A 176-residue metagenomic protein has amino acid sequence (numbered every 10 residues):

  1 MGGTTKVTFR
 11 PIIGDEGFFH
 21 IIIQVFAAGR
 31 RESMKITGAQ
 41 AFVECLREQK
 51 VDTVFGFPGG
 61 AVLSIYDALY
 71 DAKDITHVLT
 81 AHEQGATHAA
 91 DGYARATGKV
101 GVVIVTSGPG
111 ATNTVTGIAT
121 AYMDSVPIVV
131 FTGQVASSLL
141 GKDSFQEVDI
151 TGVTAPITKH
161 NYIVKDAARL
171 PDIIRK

Functional and structural regions predicted by a protein language model:
M1-G2, E32-M34: Accessible peptide chain termini
G2-T8: Extreme N-terminal basic, low-complexity initiation segments that serve as generic localization/processing leaders
T8-F9, I13, G60: Generic alpha-helical structural signal
G14-S33: Short, Lys/Arg-enriched N-terminal segments with co-localized hydrophobic residues within the first ~10-30 amino acids
M34-K176: N-terminal alpha/beta PP-like core and its mobile active-site loop of ThDP/TPP-dependent enzymes
